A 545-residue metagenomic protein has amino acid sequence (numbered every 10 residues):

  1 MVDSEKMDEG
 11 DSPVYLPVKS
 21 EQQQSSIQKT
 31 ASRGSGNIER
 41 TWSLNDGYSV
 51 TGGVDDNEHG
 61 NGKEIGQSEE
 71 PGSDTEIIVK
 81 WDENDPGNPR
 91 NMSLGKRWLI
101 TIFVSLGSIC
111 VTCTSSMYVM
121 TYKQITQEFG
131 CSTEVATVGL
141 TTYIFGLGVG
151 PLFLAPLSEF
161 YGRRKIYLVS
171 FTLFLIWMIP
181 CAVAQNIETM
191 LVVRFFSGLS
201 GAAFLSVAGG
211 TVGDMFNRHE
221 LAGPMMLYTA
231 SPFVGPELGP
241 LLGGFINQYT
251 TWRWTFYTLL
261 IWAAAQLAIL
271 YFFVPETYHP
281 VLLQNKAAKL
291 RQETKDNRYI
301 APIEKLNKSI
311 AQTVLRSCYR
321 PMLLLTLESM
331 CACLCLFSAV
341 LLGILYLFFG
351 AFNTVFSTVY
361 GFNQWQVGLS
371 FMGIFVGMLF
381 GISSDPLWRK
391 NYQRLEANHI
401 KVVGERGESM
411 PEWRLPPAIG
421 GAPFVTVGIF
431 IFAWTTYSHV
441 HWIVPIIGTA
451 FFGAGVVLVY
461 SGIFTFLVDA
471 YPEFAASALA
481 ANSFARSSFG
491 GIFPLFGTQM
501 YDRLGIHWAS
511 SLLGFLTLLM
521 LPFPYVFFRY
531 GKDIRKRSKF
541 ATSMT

Functional and structural regions predicted by a protein language model:
M1-K96, V274-S317, N391-P411, K532-T545: Intrinsically disordered, low-complexity terminal tails of fungal membrane proteins
K96-T133, V149, L154, F204 (+1 more regions): Extracytoplasmic
T112, T141-I144, G148, A182-Q185 (+7 more regions): C-terminal transmembrane bundle
T114, E128-G130, F153, S158-G162 (+4 more regions): Helix-breaking motifs and short loop linkers at transmembrane-helix boundaries and internal kinks in secondary membrane
Q124, L152-P156, F160, L241 (+3 more regions): Membrane-interface helix termini in secondary transporters
V193-F233: Cytoplasmic helix-loop-helix junction between adjacent transmembrane helices in 12-TM secondary transporters
E220-T250, W254-Y257, I261-Q266, I374-I382 (+1 more regions): Glycine-rich segments within core transmembrane alpha-helices of 12-TM secondary carriers
